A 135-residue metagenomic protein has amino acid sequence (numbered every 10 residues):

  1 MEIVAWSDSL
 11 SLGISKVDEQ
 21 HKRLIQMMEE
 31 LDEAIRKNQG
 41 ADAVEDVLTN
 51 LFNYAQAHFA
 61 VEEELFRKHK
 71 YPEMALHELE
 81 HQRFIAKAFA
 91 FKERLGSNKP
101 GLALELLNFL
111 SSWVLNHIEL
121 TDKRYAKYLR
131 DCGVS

Functional and structural regions predicted by a protein language model:
M1-S135: Small-residue-biased structural context
